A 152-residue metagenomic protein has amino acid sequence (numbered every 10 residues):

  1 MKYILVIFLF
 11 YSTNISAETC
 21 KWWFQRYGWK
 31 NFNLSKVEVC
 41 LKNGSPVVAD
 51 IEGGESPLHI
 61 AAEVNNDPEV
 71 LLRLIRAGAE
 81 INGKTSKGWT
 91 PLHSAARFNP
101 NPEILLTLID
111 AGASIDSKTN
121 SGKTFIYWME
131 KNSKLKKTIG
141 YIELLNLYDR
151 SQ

Functional and structural regions predicted by a protein language model:
I15-G44, E52-E55, Y148-Q152: Intrinsically disordered, low-complexity regulatory segments in ankyrin-centric signaling systems
Y27-F32, I60-D67, S94-N101, W128-K134: Ankyrin repeat A-helix N-terminal signature
F32-L41, N65-I75, P100-I109, L135-L144: Ankyrin repeat structural motif
V47-V48, I81, I115: Ankyrin-repeat inter-repeat connecting loop/turn
D50-I51, T85, T119: Ankyrin repeat boundary/linker residues
S114-S151: Leucine-rich solenoid repeat scaffolds
